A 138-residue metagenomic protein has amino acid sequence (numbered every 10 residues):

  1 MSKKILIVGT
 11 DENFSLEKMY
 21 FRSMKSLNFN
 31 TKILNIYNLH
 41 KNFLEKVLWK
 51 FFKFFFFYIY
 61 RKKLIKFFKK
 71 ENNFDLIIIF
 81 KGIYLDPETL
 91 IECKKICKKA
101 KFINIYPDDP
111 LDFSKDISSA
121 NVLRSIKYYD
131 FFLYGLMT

Functional and structural regions predicted by a protein language model:
M1, N30-T31: N-terminal low-hydrophobic presequence detector
M1-S2, K99: Generic N-terminal leader/processing signal
K3-E12: Nucleotide-activated donor-dependent transferases that construct or modify glycoconjugates
L6, K25-F29: Catalytic cores of PAPS-dependent sulfotransferases and nucleotide-sugar/CMP/GDP-dependent glycosyltransferases
E17-F21, L27, L34-T138: Extended catalytic core of nucleotide-activated donor transferases of GT-like folds
